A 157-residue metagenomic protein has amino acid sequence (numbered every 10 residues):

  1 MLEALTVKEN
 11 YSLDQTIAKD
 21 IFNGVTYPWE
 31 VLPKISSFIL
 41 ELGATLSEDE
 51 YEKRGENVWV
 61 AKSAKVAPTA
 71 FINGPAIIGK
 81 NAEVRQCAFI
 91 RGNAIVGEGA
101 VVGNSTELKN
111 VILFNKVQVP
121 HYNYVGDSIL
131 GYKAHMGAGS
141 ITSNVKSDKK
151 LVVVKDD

Functional and structural regions predicted by a protein language model:
M1-N57, K62: Terminal amphipathic alpha-helical/low-complexity segments used for targeting or macromolecular assembly
G43, A70-I78, E83-D157: Flexible, glycine/small-residue-enriched loop-and-beta-strand segment within the central core of proteins
A61-A64, G79: Periodic glycine anchor positions in long extracellular repeat architectures
K65-T69: LRR N-terminal entry segment and analogous cap-like coil->beta motifs
